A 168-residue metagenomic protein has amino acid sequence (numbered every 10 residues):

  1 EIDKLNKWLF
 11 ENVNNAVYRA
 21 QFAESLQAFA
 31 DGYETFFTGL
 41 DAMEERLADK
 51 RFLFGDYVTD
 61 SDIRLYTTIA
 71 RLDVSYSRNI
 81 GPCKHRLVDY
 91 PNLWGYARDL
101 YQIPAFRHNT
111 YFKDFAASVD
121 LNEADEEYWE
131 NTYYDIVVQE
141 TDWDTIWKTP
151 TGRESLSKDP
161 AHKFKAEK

Functional and structural regions predicted by a protein language model:
E1-K168: C-terminal alpha-helical interaction module
